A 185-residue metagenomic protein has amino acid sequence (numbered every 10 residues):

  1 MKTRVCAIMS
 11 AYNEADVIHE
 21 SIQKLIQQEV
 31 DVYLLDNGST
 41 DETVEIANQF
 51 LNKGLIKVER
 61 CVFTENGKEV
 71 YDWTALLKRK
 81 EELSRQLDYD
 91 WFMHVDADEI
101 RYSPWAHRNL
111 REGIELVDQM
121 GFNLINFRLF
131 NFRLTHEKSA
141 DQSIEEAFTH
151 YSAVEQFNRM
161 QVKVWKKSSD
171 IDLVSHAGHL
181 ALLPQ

Functional and structural regions predicted by a protein language model:
M1-Q23: N-proximal low-complexity "stem/linker" segments adjacent to membrane-targeting elements
V30-G38, E59-V62: Short beta-strand/loop segment that forms part of the nucleotide-sugar
D41-E42: Acidic/polar residues in short coil/turn loops that connect beta-strands within repeat-based beta-sheet scaffolds
A47-W91, S103: Active-site-proximal specificity loops/subdomain of glycosyltransferases
D72-K78, S103-Q185: Catalytic-site signature of metal-activated, phosphate-bearing donor transferases, centered on the GT-A/GT-A-like
A97-R101: Acidic metal-phosphate-binding loop of nucleotide-sugar-dependent transferases
